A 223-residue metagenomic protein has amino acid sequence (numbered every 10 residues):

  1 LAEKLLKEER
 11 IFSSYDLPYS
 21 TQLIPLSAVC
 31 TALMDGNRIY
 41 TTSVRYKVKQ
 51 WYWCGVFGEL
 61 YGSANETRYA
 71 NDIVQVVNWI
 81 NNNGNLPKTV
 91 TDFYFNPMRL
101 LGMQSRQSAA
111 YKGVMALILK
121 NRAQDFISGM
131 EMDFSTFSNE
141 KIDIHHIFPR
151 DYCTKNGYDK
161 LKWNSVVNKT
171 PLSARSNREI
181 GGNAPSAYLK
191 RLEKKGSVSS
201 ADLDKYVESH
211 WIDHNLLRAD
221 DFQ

Functional and structural regions predicted by a protein language model:
L1-T31, D35: Polyanionic (Asp/Glu-rich) segments that form extended negatively charged tracts
D16-I24, T42-R45, S138, K160-W163 (+1 more regions): Conserved structured core elements
T31-T41, N121-I127: Short helix-capping/linker segments at secondary-structure and domain boundaries
N37-I39, E59-S63, C153-N156, G182-A187 (+1 more regions): Short conserved micro-motifs at the rims of enzyme active sites and ligand-binding pockets
Y40-V56: Short secondary-structure subsegments characteristic of cysteine-rich extracellular domains
V56-I144, Y152: Intrinsically disordered, low-complexity N-proximal targeting/linker segments that flank membranes
I142, T154-I180: Short beta-strand-alpha-helix junction that forms the catalytic/metal-binding core of metal-dependent nuclease domains
A174-Q223: Long, cytosolic, alpha-helical-rich C-terminal regions that act as interaction/scaffolding modules
